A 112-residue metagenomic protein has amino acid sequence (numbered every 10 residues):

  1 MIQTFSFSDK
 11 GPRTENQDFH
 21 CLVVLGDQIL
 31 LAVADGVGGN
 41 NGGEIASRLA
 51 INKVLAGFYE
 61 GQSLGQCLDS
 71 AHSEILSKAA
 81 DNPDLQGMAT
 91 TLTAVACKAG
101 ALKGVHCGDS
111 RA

Functional and structural regions predicted by a protein language model:
M1-A112: PP2C/PPM-type serine/threonine phosphatase catalytic domain
